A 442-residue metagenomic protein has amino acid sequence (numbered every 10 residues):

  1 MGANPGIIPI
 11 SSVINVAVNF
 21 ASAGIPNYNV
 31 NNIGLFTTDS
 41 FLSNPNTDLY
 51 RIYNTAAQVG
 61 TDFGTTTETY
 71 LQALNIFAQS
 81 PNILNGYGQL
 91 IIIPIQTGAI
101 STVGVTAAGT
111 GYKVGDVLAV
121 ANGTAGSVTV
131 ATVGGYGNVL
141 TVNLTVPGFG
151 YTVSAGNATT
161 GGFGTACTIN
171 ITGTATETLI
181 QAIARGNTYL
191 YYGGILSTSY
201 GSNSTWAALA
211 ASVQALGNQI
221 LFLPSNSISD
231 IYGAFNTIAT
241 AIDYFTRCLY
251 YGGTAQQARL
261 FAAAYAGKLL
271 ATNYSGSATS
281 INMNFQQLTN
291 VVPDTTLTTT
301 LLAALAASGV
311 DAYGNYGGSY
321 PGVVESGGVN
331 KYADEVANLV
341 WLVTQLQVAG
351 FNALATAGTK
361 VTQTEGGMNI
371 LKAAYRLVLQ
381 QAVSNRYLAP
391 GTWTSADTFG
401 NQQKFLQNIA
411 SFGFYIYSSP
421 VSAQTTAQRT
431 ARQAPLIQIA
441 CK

Functional and structural regions predicted by a protein language model:
M1-D62, L84, E325-K442: Structured, hydrophobic secondary-structure cores that serve as assembly/anchoring elements
M1-G98, T168-Y232: Small-residue-rich
N19-G24, A73-N82, V117-A119, G156-T159 (+3 more regions): Intrinsically disordered, low-complexity boundary segments flanking structured domains
G98-T174: Conserved, function-critical positions that sit in or immediately flank catalytic and ligand-binding motifs
S101-V103, V139-V142, G318-G322, S326 (+1 more regions): Generic recognition of long tandem-repeat/solenoid scaffolds
A108, A175-A182, T362-G366: Surface-exposed ligand/attachment interfaces on beta-rich extracellular proteins
A184-K360, L371, P390-G391, D397-F414: A glycine- and small-residue-enriched flexible loop/hinge signal that marks low-structured segments
